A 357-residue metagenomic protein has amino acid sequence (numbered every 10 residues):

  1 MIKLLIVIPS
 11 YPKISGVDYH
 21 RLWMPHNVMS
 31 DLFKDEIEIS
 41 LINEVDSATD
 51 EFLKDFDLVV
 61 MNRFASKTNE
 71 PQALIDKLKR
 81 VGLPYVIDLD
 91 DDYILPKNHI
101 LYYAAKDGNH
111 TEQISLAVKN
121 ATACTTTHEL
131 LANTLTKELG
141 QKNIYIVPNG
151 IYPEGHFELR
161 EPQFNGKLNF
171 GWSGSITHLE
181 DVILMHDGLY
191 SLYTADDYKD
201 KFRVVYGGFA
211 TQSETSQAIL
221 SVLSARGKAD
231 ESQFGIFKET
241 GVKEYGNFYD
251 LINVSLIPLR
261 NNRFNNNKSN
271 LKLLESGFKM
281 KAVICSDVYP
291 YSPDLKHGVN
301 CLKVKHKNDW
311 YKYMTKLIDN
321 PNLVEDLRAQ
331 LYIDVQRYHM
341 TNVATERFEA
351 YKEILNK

Functional and structural regions predicted by a protein language model:
M1-S66: N-terminal pre-catalytic "stem/leader" segment of glycosyltransferase-like enzymes
I8-V28, Y152-F157, Q163-D250: Conserved catalytic-core segment of nucleotide-activated headgroup transferases in glycan assembly
L78-P96: Active-site proximal beta-strand in glycosyltransferases
R80, A104-C124: Membrane-proximal helix-turn-helix segments that form the acceptor-binding/catalytic region of lipid-linked
K119-T136, G140-E158: Donor nucleotide-sugar binding/catalytic pocket of nucleotide-sugar-dependent glycosyltransferases
E180, S232-E275, I284-L295: Nucleotide-sugar-dependent
L295-N308, T315-N322: Conserved acidic donor-binding segment of nucleotide-sugar-dependent glycosyltransferases
K305, N322-L355: A charged, aromatic-enriched C-terminal amphipathic alpha-helix characteristic of glycosyltransferases across folds
